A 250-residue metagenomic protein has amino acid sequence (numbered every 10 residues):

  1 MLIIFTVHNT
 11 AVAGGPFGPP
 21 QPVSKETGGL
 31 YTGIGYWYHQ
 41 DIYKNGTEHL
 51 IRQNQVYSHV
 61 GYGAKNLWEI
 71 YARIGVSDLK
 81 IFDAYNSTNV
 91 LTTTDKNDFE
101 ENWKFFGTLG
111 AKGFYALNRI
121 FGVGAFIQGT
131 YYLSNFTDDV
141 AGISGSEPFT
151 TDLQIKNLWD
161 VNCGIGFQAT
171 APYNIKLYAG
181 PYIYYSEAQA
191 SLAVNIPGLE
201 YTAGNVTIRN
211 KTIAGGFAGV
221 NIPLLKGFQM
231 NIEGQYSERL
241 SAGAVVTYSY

Functional and structural regions predicted by a protein language model:
V12-I70: Short glycine/proline- and aromatic-enriched beta-strand/turn motifs that initiate or cap beta-hairpins
G28-L30, L50-V56, E101-G107, I155-C163 (+2 more regions): Residues that define the transmembrane beta-barrel architecture of outer-membrane proteins
L30-I34, I70-A72, G107-L109, V123-I127 (+4 more regions): Transmembrane beta-strands of outer-membrane beta-barrel proteins
Y36-I42, I74-K80, G113-Y115, G129-T137 (+3 more regions): Transmembrane beta-strands of outer-membrane beta-barrel pores
I42-T47, L91-E100, S146-Q154, T202-V206 (+1 more regions): Extracellular loop and loop/strand-boundary signature of outer-membrane beta-barrel proteins
G46-I51, R119, A171, N210-T212 (+1 more regions): Solvent-exposed loop/turn segments connecting transmembrane beta-strands in outer-membrane beta-barrel proteins
E48-G122, I127-F136: Glycine- and aromatic-enriched membrane insertion/assembly motifs of diderm outer-membrane and organelle channel
Y62, Y115, R119-F121, Q128-F228 (+1 more regions): Outer-membrane beta-barrel transmembrane domain signature
